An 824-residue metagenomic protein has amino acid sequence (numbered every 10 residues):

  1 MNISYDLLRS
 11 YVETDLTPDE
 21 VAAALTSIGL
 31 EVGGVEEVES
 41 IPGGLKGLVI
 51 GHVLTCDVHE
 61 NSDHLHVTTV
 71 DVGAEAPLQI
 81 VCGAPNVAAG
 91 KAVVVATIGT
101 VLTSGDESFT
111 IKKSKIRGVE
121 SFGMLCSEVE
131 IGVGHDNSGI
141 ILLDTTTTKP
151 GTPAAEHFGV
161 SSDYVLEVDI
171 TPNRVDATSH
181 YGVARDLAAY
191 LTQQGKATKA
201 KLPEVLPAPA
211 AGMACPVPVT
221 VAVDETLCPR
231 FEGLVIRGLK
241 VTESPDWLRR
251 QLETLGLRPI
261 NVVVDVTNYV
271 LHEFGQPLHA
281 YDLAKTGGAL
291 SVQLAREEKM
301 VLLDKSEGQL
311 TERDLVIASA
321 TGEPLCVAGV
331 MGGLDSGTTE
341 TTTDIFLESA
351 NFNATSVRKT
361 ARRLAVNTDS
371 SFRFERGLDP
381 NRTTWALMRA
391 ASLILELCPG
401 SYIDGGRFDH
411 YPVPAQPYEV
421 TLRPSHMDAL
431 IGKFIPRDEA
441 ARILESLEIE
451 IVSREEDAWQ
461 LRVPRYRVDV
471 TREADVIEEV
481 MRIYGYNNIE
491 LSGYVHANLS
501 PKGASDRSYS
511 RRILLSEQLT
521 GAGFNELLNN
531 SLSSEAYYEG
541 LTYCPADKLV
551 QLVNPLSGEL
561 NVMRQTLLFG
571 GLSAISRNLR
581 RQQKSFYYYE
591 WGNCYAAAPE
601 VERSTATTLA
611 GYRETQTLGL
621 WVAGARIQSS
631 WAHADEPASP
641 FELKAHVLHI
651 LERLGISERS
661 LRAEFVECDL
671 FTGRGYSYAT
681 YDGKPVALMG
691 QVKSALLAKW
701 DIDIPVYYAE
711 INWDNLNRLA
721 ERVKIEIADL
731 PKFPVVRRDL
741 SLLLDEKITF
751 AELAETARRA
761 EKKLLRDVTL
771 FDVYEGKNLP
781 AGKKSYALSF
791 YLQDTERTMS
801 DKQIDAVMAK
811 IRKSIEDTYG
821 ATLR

Functional and structural regions predicted by a protein language model:
M1-A211, F346, D369, R373 (+3 more regions): Phosphate-backbone binding interfaces of nucleic-acid-interacting proteins
N2, E445-I449, D469, E473 (+6 more regions): A carboxyl-terminal module marker
I3-L8, S162-P172, P229-R237, D369-G377 (+8 more regions): Short, hydrophobic beta-strand segments
S4-Y5, A23, I28, S40 (+1 more regions): Glycine/proline-enriched, intrinsically flexible loops and inter-domain linkers
V49-Q79, R249-R250, T254, T267-T338: Conserved mixed alpha/beta core segments that line enzyme active sites in large multi-domain catalysts
R117-E130, G139-L142, A155-Y164, K305 (+5 more regions): Mobile "lid/hinge" segments at catalytic clefts and subdomain interfaces of large enzymes
L187, L191-V223, C398-M427, F434 (+1 more regions): Terminal amphipathic helices with adjacent charged low-complexity linkers/tails
V420-P424, D428-F586, R738, Y791-E796 (+1 more regions): Extended, well-folded interaction surfaces typified by the phenylalanyl-tRNA synthetase beta subunit core
